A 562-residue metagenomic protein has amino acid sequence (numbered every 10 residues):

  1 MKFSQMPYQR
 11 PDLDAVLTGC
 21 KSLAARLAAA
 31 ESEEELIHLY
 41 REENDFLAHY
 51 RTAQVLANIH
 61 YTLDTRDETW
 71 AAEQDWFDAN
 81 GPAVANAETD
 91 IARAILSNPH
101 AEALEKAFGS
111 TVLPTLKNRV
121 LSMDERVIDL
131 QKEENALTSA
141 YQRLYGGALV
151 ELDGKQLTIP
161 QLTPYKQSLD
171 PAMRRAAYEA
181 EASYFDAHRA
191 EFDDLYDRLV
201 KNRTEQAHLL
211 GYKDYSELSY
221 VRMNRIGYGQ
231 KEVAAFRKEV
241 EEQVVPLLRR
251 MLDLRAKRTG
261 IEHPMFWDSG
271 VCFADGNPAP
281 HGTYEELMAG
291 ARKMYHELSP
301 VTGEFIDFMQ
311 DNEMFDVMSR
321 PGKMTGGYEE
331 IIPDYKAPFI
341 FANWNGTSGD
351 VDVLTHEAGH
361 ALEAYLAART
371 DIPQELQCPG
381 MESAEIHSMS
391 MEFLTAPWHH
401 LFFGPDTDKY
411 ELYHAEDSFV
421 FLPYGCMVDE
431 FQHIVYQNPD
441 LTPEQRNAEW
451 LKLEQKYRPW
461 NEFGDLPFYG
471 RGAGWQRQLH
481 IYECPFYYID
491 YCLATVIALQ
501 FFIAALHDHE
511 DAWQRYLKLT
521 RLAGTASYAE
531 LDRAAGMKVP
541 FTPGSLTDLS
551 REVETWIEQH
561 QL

Functional and structural regions predicted by a protein language model:
M1-P278, G290: A well-structured
T115-K117, G227, M318, L354 (+7 more regions): C-terminal, non-catalytic "cap/extension" segments appended to globular domains
S122-M123, E181-H188, Y228-A234, G270-P280 (+5 more regions): Glycine- and acidic
Y196-A207, Y212-K213, M251-R255, G359-R369 (+1 more regions): Long, well-ordered alpha-helical segments
Q230-K231, L254, R258, L298-V301 (+4 more regions): Inter-helical turn/loop segments and adjacent helix faces that build the functional surface of alpha-helical bundle
E242-Q243, A367-A368, C378-D406, H414-A415 (+3 more regions): Post-HExxH zinc-binding segment in Zn-dependent metallohydrolases
D275-D334, T347-S348: Auxiliary, metal-adjacent structural segments of Zn-dependent hydrolase domains
A342-A368, S388-M389, F393, F431 (+1 more regions): Active-site recognition of the HExxH zinc-binding catalytic motif
